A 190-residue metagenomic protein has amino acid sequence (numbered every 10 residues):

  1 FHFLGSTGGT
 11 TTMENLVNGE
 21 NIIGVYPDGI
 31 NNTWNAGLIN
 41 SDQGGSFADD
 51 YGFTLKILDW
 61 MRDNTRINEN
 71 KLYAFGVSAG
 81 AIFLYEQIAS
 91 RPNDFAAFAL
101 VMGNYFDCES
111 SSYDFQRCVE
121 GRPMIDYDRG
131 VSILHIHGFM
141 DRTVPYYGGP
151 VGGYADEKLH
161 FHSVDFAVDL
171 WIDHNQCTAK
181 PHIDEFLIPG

Functional and structural regions predicted by a protein language model:
F1-G5, E185-G190: Short, intrinsically disordered, charge-balanced linker/junction segments flanking boundaries in proteins
F1-Y73, I82-S90, S110, D114-R117: Serine-hydrolase catalytic machinery in alpha/beta-hydrolase-like enzymes
S46-F47, V77, E157-H160: Aromatic-acidic/polar surface patches that form glycan- and anion
E69, F95-A96: Core-facing hydrophobic residues within beta-strands of well-ordered domains
A74-G76, V101: Short beta-strand immediately N-terminal to the catalytic nucleophile in serine-hydrolase-like folds
V77-A81, I136: Conserved beta-strand->loop/alpha-helix structural units within folded catalytic cores of enzymes with alpha/beta
A96-A97, M102-P189: The feature captures the conserved acid-bearing segment of alpha/beta-hydrolase catalytic domains
